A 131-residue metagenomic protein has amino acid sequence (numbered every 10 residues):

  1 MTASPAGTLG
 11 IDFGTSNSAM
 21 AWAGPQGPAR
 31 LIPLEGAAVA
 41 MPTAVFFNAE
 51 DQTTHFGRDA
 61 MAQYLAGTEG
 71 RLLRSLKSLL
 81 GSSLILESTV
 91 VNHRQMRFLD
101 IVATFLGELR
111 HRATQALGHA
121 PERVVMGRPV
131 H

Functional and structural regions predicted by a protein language model:
T2-L31: Gly/Thr-rich phosphate-binding beta-strand-loop-beta motif of the actin/hexokinase/Hsp70
Q26-H131: Phosphate-binding loop and its immediate beta->loop->alpha context in nucleotide/phosphate-handling enzymes
